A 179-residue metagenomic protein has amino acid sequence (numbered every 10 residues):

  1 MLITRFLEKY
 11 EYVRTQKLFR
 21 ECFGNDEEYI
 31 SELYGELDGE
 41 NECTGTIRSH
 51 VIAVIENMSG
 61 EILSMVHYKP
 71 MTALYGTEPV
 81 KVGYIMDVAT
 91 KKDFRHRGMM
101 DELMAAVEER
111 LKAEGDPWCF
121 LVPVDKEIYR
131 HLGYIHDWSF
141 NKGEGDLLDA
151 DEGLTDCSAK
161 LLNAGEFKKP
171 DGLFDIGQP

Functional and structural regions predicted by a protein language model:
T4-V88, G177-P179: A conserved beta-strand-loop-helix scaffold within acyl/acetyltransferase catalytic domains
Y10, P123-V124, G165: Short beta->alpha linker loops
M71-A73, D93, K126: Short coil/turn motifs at secondary-structure junctions
D87-T90, H96-E109, L121: Conserved acetyl-CoA-binding loop-helix of GNAT-fold acetyltransferases
E109-G115, G165-E166: Secondary-structure boundary elements
K112-P117, P123-K142: Conserved active-site alpha-helix within GNAT-family acetyltransferase domains
S139-P179: Amide-forming acyltransferase catalytic core, primarily the GNAT-like/NAT-type and related acyltransferase folds
